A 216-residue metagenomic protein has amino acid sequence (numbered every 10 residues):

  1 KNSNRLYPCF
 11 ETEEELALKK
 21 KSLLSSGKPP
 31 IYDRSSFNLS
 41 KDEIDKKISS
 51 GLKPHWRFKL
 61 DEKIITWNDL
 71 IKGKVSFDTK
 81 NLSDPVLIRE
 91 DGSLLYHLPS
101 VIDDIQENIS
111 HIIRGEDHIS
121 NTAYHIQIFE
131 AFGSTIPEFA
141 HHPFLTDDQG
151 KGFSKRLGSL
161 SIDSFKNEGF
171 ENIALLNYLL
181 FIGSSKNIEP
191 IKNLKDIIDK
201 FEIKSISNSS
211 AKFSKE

Functional and structural regions predicted by a protein language model:
N2-H141, T146-K155, S161-I162, K186: Active-site cores that bind ATP or allylic diphosphates and position pyrophosphate for catalysis
S120, F132-E216: Catalytic adenosine-cofactor/nucleotide-binding cores of aminoacyl-tRNA synthetases and other
